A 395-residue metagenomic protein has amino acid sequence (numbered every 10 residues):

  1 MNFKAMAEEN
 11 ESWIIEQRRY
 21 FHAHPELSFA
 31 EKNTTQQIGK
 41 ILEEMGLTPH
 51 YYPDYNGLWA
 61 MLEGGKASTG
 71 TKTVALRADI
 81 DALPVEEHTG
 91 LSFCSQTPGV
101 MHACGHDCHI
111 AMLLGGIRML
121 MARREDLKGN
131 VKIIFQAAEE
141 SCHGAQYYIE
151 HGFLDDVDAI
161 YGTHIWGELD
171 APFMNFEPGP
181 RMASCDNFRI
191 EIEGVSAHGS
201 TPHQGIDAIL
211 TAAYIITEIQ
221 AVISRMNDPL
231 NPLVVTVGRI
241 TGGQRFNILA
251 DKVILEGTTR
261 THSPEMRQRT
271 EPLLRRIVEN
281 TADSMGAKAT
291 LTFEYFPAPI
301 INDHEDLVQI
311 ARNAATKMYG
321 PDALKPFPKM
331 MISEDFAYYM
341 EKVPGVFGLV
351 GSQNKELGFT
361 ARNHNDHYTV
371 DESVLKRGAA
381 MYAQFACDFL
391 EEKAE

Functional and structural regions predicted by a protein language model:
N2-H102, A111-L114, R118-L127: Acidic/His- and Gly-rich active-site-bordering loop/insert found across diverse amide/peptide-bond hydrolases
F21, L76, H106, I133 (+7 more regions): Divalent metal-coordination and catalytic microenvironments
E26, D79-D81, A138, W166 (+3 more regions): Active-site beta-loop-alpha junctions enriched in small/polar residues
W59, L83-V85, T89-M101, C108 (+3 more regions): Histidine/acidic-residue-rich, glycine-tolerant segments that coordinate divalent metal ions
A75-R77, F188, F347-S352: Non-cysteine beta-strand/loop elements that form the S-adenosyl-L-methionine
S95-C104, N365-E372: Short pre-catalytic strand/loop immediately N-terminal to key active-site residues, enriched for Gly-Thr
A213-E395: Metal-dependent amide/peptide-bond hydrolase catalytic core, centered on the "pita-bread" metallohydrolase fold
